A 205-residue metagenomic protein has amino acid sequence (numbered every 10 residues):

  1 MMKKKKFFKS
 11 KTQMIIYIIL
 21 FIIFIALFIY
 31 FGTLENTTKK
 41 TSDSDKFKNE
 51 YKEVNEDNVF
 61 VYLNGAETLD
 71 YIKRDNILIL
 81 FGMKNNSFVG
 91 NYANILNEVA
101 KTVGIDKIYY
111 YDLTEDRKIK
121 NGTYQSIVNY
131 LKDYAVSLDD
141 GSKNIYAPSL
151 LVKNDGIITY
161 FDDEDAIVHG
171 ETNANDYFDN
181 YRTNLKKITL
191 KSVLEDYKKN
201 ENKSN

Functional and structural regions predicted by a protein language model:
M1-Y71, I77-L80, L96, N205: Gram-positive cell-envelope targeting signals
E53-L63, F81, I105-Y130: Thiol-based oxidoreductase modules, predominantly thioredoxin-like and allied folds used for disulfide exchange
E67-Y111: Local sequence-structure signature of Cys/Sec-based thiol-disulfide redox active-site neighborhoods
K84-F88, E115-K118, I157-T159, D165-I167: Solvent-exposed loop/turn segments at secondary-structure junctions within structured extracellular/periplasmic domains
N85-V89, K120-Y124, K143: Solvent-exposed, acidic/flexible segments
K118-L131, E164-D176: Short, flexible/disordered intra-domain loops and linkers
S126-K143, K153: Short, internal strand/loop/helix patches that form the active-site neighborhood or redox-interaction surface
G141-N205: Non-catalytic, surface beta->alpha helical segment in thiol-disulfide oxidoreductase systems
